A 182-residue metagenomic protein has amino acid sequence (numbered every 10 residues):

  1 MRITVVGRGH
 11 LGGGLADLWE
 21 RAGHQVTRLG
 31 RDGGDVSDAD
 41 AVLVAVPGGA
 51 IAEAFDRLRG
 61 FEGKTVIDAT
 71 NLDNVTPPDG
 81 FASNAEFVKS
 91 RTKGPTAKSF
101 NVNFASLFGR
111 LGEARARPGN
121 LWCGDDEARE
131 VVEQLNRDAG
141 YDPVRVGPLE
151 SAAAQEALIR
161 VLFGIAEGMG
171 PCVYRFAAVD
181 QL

Functional and structural regions predicted by a protein language model:
M1-G34, D38: NAD(P)+-binding Rossmann beta1-loop-alpha1 motif at the extreme N-terminus of oxidoreductases
I3-V5, V44, W122: Hydrophobic Val/Ile/Leu positions in short beta-strands of Rossmann-like dinucleotide-binding domains
G14, L18, R91, L135: Rossmann-fold NAD(P)-dependent oxidoreductase module
A22, F61-E62, R91-T92, A139: Short, structured coil segments at secondary-structure junctions
R28, P95-N101, V144-P148: General beta-strand structural signal in soluble alpha/beta enzymes
G33-T65, A69-L72: Rossmann-like NAD(P)-binding element
T70-G112: Rossmann-fold NAD(P)-binding glycine/threonine-rich loop
P118-L182: Active-site-lining helix/loop region of Rossmann-like oxidoreductase modules
